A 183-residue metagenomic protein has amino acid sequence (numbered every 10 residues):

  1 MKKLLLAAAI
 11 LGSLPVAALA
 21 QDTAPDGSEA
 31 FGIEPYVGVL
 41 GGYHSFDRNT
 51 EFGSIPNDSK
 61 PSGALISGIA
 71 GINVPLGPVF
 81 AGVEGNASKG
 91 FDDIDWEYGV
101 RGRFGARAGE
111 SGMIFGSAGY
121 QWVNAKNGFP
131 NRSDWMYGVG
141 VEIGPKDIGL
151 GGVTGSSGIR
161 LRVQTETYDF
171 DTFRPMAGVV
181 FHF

Functional and structural regions predicted by a protein language model:
M1-Q21: Gram-negative bacterial Sec-dependent N-terminal signal peptides
L19-F183: Gram-negative outer-membrane beta-barrel domains
